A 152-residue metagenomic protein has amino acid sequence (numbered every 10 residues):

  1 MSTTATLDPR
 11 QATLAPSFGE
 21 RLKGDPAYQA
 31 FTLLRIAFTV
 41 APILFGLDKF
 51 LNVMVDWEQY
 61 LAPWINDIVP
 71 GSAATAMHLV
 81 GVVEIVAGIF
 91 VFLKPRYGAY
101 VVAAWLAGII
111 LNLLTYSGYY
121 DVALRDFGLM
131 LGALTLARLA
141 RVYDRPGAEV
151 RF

Functional and structural regions predicted by a protein language model:
S2-F152: Membrane-interface extramembranous regions
